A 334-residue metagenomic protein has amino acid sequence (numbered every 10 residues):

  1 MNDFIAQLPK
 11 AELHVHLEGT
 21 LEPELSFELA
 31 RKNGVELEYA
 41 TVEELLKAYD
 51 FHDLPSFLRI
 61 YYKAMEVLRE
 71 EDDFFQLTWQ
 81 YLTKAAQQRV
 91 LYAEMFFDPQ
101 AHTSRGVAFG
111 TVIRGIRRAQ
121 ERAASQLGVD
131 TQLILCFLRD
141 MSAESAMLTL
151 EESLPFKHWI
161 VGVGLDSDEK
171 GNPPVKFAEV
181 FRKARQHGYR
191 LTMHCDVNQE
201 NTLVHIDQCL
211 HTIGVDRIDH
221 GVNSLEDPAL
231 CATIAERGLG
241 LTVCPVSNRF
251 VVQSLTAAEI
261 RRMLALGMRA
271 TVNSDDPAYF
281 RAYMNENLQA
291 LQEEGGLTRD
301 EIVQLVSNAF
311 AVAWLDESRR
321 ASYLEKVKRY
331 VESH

Functional and structural regions predicted by a protein language model:
M1-L191, V197-V204, Q208-R217, N223-H334: Metal-cofactor-binding active-site regions of metalloenzymes
